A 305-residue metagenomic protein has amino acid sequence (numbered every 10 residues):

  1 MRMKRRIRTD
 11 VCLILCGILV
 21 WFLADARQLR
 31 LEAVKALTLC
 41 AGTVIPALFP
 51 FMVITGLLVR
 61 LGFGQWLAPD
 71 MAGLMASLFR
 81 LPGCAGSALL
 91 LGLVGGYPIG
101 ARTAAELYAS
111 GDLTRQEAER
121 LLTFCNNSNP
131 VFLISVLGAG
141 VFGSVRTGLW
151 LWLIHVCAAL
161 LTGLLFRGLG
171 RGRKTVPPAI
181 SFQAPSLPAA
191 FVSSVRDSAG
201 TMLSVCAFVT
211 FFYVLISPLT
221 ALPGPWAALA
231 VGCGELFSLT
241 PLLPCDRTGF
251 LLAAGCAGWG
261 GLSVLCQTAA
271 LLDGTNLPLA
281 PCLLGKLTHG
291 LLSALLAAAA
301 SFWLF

Functional and structural regions predicted by a protein language model:
M1-L13: N-terminal membrane topogenic signal
R6, A109, F142-F182, L271-F305: Juxtamembrane and boundary regions of transmembrane helices in multi-pass small-molecule transporters and channels
L15-Q28, A33-V53, L57, W152-P223 (+1 more regions): Selected transmembrane alpha-helices and immediately adjacent juxtamembrane segments of polytopic inner-membrane
L23-V34, R60-G64, S135-L137, V145 (+4 more regions): Transmembrane helix-loop junctions in multi-pass membrane proteins
K35-T43, P69-R80, A109, S193-G200 (+1 more regions): Short amphipathic alpha-helical coupling elements at transmembrane boundaries
P46-T103: Membrane helical hairpin/interfacial module
F63, F191, V195-G261: Transmembrane helical segments that form the transport core of multi-pass membrane transport proteins
L78-F142, A230-C245, F250-T275: Alpha-helical membrane segments and immediately flanking helix-loop junctions that form or couple to the substrate/ion
